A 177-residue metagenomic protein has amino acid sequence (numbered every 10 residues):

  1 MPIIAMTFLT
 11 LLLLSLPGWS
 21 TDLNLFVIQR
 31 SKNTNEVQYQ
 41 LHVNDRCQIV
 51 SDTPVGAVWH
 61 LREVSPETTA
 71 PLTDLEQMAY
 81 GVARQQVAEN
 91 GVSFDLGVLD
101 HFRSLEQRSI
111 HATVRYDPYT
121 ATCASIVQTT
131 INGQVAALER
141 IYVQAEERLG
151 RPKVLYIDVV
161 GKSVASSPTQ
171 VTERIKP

Functional and structural regions predicted by a protein language model:
M1-I3: N-terminal secretory signal peptides that target proteins for export/translocation
A5-S15: Bacterial N-terminal signal peptides
G18-Q77: N-terminal export/targeting and maturation segments
F26, D74, G81, S167-E173: Glycine/tryptophan-enriched, flexible segments
A57-V135: Mature extracytoplasmic domains of secretory-pathway proteins
A137-E147: Beta-sandwich interaction modules
E147-T172: Short, exposed beta-strand-loop hairpins at the edges of beta-sheets in extracellular/periplasmic proteins
K176-P177: Short, solvent-exposed mixed-charge patches
